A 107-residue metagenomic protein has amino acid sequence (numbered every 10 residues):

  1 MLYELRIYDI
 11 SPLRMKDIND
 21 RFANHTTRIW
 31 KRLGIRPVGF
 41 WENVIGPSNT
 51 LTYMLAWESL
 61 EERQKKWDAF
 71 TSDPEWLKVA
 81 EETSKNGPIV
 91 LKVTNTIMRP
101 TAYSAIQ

Functional and structural regions predicted by a protein language model:
M1-K78, E82-Q107: Short S/T/G/P-rich N-terminal loop/turn motif that feeds into the first structured element of a domain
